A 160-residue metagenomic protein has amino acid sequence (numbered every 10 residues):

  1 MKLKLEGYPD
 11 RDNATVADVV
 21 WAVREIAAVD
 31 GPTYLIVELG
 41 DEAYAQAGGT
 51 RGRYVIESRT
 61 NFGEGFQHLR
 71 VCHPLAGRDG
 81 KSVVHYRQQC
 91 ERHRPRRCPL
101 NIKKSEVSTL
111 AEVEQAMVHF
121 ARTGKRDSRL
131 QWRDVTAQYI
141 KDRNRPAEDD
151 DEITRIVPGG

Functional and structural regions predicted by a protein language model:
M1-P32, H68-G160: Acidic, proline/glycine-rich low-complexity IDRs
R24-H73: Amphipathic, interaction-prone secondary-structure segments
